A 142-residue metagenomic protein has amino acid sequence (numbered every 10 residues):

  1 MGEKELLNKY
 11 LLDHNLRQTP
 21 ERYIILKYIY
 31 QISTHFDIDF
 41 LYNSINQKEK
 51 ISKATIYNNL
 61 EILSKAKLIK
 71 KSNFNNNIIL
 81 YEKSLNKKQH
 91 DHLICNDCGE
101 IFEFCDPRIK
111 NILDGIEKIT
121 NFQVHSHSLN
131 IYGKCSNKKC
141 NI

Functional and structural regions predicted by a protein language model:
G2-N15: Short, Lys/Arg-enriched N-terminal segment that forms or immediately precedes the first helix of a structured domain
L16, Y30-T34, Q47: Short helix-capping/hinge SLiMs at alpha-helix to coil transitions
Y23-Y28, F40: Pre-recognition alpha-helix immediately N-terminal to the DNA-recognition helix within helix-turn-helix or winged-helix
H35-S44: Short acidic, hydrophobic short linear motifs in intrinsically disordered regions
I56, L60-K67: Basic amphipathic alpha-helical segments that dock to polyanions
K65-I142: Non-DNA-binding regulatory cores of transcription-related proteins, predominantly C-terminal effector-binding
